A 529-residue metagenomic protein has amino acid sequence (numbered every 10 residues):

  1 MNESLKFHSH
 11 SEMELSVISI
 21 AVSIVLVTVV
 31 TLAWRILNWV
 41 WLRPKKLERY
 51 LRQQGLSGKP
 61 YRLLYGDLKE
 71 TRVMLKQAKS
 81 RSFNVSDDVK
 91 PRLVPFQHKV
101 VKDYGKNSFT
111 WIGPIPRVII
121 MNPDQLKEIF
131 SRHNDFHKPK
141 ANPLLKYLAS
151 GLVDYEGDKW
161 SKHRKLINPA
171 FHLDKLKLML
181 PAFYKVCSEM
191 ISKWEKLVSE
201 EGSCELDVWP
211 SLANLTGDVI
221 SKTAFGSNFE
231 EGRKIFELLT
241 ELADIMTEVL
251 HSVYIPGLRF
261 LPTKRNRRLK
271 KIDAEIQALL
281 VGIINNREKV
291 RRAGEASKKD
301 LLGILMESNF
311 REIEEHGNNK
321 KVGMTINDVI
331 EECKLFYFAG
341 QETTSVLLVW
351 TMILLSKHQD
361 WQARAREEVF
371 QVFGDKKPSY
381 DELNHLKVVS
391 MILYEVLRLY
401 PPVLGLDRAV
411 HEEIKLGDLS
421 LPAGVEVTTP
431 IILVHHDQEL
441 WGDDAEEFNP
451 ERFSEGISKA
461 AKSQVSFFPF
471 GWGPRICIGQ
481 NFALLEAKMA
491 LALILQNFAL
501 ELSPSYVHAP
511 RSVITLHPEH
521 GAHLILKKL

Functional and structural regions predicted by a protein language model:
M1-S16, R92, E307, I432 (+2 more regions): C-terminal helix/juxtamembrane-tail motif
N2-L148, Y155-D158, K162, A182-K193 (+3 more regions): N-terminal membrane-proximal hinge/A-helix region immediately C-terminal to the signal-anchor transmembrane segment
S16-S19, K45, F130, F136-L148 (+4 more regions): Cytochrome P450 heme-thiolate monooxygenase catalytic core
R72, N84-G105, A278, G282 (+1 more regions): Conserved cytochrome P450 K-helix E-x-x-R motif and the immediately C-terminal K′/meander segment
I119-I129, G226-I235, Q341-E367, L421-G424: Classical protein tyrosine phosphatase
P169, K334, A339, E455-A487 (+1 more regions): Cytochrome P450 heme-thiolate "Cys pocket" and heme-binding signature region
E230, Q359-W361, Q480-H517, G521: Cytochrome P450 heme-binding "Cys pocket" and the immediately downstream C-terminal segment
T429-S458: Conserved cytochrome P450 K-helix/beta-meander segment immediately N-terminal to the heme-binding cysteine loop
